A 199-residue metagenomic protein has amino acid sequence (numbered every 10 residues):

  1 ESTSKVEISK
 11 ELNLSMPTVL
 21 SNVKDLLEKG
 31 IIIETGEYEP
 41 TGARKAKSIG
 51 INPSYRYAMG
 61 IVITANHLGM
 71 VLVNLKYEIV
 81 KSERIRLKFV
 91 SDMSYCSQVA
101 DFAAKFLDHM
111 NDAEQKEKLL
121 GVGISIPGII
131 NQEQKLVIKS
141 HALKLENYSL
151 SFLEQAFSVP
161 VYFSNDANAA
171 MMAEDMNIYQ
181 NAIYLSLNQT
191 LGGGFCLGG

Functional and structural regions predicted by a protein language model:
E1-E7: Short capping segments at the starts of secondary-structure elements
S4, I33-E34, E39, N131: Short beta-strand(s) of the beta-wing in winged-helix/HTH DNA-binding folds
I8, V19-I32: Basic amphipathic alpha-helical segments that dock to polyanions
E11: Residues within the alpha-helical elements of helix-turn-helix
E34-R56, F163-Y184: Conserved phosphate-binding catalytic cores of ATP/NTP-utilizing and phosphoryl-transfer enzymes
K45-S82, A182-G199: Gly/Thr-rich phosphate-binding beta-strand-loop-beta motif of the actin/hexokinase/Hsp70
S82-N181: Glycine-rich phosphate-binding loop and adjoining helix at the ATP-binding site of ATP-dependent phosphoryl-transfer
